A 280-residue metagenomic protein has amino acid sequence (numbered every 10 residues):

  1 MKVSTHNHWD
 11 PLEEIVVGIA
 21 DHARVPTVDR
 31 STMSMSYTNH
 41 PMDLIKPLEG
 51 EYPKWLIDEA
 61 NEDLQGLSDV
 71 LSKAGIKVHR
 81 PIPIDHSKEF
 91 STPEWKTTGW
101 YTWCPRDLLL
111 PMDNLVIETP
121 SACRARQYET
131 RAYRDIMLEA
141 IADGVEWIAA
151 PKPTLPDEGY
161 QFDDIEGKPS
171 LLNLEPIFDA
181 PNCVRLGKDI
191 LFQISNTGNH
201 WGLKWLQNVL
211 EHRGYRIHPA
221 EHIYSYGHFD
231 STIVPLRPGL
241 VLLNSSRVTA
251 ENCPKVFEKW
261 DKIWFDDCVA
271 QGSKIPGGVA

Functional and structural regions predicted by a protein language model:
M1-A280: The feature marks the mature, well-folded catalytic cores of soluble enzymes
